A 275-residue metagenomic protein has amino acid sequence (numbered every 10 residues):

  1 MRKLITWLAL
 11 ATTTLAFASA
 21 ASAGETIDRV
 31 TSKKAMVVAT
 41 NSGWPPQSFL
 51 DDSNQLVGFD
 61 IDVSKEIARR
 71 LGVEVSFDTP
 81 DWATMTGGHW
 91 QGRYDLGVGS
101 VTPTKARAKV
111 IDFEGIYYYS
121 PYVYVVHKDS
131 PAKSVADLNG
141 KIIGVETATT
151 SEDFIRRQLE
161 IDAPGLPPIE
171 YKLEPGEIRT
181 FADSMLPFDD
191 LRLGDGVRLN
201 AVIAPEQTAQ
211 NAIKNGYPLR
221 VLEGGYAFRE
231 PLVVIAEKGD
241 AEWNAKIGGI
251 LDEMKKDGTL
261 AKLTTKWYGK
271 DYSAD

Functional and structural regions predicted by a protein language model:
A23-S100, K246-I247, D257, K266: Extracytoplasmic small-molecule ligand-binding "clamshell" domains of the periplasmic binding protein/Venus flytrap
G24-E25, D62-R70, A132, A136-T150 (+2 more regions): Extended ligand-binding regions for polar small-molecule ligands
G24-E25, T150-L173, I178, Y217 (+2 more regions): Ligand-binding clefts/hinges and TM-proximal coupling segments of bilobed small-molecule sensing domains
V37-P45, L56-R69, T102, V123-A182 (+1 more regions): Bilobed "Venus flytrap"/periplasmic-binding protein-like clamshell domains and structurally analogous long
S42, Y118-V126, K172-L173, E206 (+2 more regions): Periplasmic-binding protein-like
K65, R69, E74-D137, R220 (+1 more regions): Acidic, polar ligand-binding/catalytic clefts
D78-T79, A83-L96, V110-D112, A136-N139 (+2 more regions): Short helices/loops that flank or line small-molecule/ion binding pockets
A83-T84, V101-K109, D153-Q158, D162 (+1 more regions): A ligand-binding cleft/hinge motif common to bilobed small-molecule-binding domains
